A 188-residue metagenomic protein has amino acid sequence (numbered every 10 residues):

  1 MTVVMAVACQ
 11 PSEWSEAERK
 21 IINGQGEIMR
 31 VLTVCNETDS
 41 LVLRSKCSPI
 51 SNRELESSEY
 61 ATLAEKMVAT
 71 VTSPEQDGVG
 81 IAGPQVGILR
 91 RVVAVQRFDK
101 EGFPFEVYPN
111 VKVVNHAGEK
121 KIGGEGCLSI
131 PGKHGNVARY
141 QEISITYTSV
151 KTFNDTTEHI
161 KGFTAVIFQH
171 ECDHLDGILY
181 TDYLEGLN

Functional and structural regions predicted by a protein language model:
M1-A6: Bacterial N-terminal signal peptides
A8-N188: Positively charged
